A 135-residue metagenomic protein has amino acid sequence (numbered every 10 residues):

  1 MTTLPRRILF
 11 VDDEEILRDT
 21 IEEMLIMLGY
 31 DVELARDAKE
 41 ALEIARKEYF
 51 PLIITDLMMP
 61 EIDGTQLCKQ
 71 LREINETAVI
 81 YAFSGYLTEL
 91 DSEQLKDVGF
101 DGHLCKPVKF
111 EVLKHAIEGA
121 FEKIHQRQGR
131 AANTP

Functional and structural regions predicted by a protein language model:
E15-E33: Two-component/phosphorelay signaling modules centered on CheY-like receiver
R36-E40, D63-L67: Acidic catalytic/metal-coordinating carboxylates
R46-E48, Q70-A78, V98: Conserved phosphotransfer cores of two-component systems
Y49-I54: Active-site beta3 strand of CheY-like receiver
M59: Receiver (REC) domain active-site loop signature in two-component systems and cognate sites in sensor histidine kinases
Q66, L87-H103, H115: Alpha4 helix (beta4-alpha4-beta5 surface) of REC/receiver domains from two-component response regulators
V108-E118, H125: C-terminal output helix
